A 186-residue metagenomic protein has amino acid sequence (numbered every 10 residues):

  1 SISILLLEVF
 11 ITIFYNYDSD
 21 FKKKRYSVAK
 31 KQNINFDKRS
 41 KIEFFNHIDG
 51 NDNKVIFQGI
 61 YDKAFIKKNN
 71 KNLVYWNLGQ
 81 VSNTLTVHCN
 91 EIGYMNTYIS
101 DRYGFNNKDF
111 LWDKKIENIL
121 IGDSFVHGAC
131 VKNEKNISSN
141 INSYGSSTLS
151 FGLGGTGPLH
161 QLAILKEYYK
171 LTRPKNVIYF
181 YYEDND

Functional and structural regions predicted by a protein language model:
S1-I11: Hydrophobic membrane-insertion alpha-helices, especially the h-region of bacterial N-terminal signal peptides
F10, R39, A64, N185-D186: Intrinsically disordered, low-complexity regions of eukaryotic proteins
T12, T84-T86, T97, T148 (+2 more regions): Residue-identity detector for threonine
T12-Y15, F180: Hydrophobic or amphipathic alpha-helical targeting/insertion segments
S19-S143: Membrane/wall-proximal cationic-aromatic binding patches
I92, N118-I119, H127-D186: Conserved SGNH/GDSL esterase-like catalytic core that processes O-acyl groups on lipids and polysaccharides
